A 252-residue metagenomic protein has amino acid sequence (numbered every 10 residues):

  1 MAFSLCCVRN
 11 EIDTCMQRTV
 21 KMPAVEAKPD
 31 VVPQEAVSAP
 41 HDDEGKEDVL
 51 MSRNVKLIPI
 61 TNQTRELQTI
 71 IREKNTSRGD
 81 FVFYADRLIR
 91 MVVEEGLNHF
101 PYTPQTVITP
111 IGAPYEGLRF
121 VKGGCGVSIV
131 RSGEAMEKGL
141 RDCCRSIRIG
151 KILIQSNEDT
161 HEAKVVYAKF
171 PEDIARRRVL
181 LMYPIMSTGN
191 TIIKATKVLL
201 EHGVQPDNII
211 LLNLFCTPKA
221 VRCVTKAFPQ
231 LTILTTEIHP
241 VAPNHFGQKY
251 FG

Functional and structural regions predicted by a protein language model:
A2-G252: PRPP-associated nucleotide enzymes
